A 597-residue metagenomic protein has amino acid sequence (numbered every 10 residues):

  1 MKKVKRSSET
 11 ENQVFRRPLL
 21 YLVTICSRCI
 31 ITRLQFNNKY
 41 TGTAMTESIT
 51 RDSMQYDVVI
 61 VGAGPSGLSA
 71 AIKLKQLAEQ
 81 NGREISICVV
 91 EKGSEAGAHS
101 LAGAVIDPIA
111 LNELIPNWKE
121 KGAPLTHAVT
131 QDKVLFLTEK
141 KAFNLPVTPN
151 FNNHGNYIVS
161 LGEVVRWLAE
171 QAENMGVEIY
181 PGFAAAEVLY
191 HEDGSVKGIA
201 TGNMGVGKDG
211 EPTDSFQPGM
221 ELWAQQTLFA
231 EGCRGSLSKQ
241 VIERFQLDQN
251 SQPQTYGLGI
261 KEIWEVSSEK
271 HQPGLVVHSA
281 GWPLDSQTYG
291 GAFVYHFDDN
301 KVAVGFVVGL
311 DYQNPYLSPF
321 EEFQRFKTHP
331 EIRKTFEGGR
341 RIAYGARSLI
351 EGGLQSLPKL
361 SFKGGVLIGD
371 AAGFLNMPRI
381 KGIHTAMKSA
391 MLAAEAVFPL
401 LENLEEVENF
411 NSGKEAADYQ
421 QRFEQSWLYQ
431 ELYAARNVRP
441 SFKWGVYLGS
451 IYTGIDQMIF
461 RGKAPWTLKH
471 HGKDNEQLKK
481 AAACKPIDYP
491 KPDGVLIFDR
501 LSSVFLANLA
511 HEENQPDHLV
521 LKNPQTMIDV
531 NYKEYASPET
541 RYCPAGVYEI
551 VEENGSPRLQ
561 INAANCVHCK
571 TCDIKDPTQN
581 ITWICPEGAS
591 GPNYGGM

Functional and structural regions predicted by a protein language model:
D52-S66, C88: Beta1/beta-strand and adjacent pyrophosphate-binding region of the FAD-binding site in flavoprotein oxidoreductases
K75-H99: Glycine-rich FAD pyrophosphate-binding loop
K92-E139: N-terminal FAD cofactor-binding segment of flavoenzymes
F151-E170, Q313-L317: Short beta-strand to alpha-helix junction loop
N174-I332, L392: Predominantly flavin-linked oxidoreductase catalytic cores and closely associated redox partners
R347-G373, M377, V504-N514, M527-Y542: FAD-binding beta-loop-beta segment adjacent to the flavin cofactor pocket
M377-R379, E395-K443, P592: Active-site-proximal substrate-binding core of FAD-dependent oxidoreductases
K533-A564, T571-N593: Iron-sulfur cluster-binding cysteine motifs and their immediate structural context in ferredoxin-like electron-transfer
